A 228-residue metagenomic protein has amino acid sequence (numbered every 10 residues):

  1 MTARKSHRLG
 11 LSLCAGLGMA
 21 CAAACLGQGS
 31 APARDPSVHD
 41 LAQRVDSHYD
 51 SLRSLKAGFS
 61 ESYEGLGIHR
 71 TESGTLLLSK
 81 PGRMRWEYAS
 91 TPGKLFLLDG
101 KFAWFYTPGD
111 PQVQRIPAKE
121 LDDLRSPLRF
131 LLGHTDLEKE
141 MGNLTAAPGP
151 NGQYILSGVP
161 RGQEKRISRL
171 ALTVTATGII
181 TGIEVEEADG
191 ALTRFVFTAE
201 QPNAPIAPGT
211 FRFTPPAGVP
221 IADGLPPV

Functional and structural regions predicted by a protein language model:
M1-S6: N-terminal secretory signal peptides that target proteins for export/translocation
S12-A24: Bacterial N-terminal signal peptides
C25-G29, A33: Boundary at the C-terminal end of the N-terminal hydrophobic targeting segment
R34-E64, H69-R70, L97, Y106-S168 (+2 more regions): Flexible, processing/modification-adjacent segments and terminal tails in exported/periplasmic/extracellular proteins
R53-L55, E72-G74, K80-G82, P92-K94 (+6 more regions): Envelope-exposed proteins and targeting segments
T75-S126, T193: An acidic-aromatic
K139-P227: Gly/Pro-enriched, hydrophobic low-complexity segments that function as extracytoplasmic propeptides/linkers
